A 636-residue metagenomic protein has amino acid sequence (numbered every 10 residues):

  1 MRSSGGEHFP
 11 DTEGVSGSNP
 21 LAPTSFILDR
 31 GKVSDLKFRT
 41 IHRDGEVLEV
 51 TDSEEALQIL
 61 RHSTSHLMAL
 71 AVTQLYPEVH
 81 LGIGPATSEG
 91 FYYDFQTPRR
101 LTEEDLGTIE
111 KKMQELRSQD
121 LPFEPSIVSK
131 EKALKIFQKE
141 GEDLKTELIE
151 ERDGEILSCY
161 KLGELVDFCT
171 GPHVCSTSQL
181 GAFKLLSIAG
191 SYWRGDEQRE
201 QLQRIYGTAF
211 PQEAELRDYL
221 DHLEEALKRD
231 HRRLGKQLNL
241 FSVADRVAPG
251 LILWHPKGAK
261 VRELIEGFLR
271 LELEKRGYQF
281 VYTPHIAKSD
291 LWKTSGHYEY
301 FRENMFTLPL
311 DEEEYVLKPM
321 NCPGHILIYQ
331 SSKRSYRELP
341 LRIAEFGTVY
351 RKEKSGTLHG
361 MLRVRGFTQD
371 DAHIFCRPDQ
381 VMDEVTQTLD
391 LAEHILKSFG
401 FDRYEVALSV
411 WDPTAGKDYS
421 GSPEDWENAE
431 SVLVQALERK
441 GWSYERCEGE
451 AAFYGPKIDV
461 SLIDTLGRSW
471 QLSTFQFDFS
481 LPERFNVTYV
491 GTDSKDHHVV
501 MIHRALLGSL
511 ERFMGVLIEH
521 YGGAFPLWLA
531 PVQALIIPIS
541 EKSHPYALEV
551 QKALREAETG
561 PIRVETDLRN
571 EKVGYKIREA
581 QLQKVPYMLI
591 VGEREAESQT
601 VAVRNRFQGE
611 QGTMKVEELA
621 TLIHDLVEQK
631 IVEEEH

Functional and structural regions predicted by a protein language model:
S3-S4, G17: Short, positively charged low-complexity motifs
H8-D11, N19, D29, D35: Intrinsic-disorder-associated, low-complexity terminal segments enriched in Asp/Asn/His/Tyr and depleted of Lys/Arg
G14-P20, I518, P586: Extended rod-forming repeat segments used as scaffolds/tethers
I27-H80, S88, D94-H636: NTP/phosphate- and nucleic-acid-binding module
P85: Structural signature of FAD isoalloxazine-binding scaffolds in flavoprotein oxidoreductases
